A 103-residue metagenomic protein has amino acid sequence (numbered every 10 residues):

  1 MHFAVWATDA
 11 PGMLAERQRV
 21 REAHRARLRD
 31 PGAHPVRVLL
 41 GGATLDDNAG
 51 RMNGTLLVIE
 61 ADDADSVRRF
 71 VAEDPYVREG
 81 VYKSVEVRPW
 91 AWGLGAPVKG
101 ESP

Functional and structural regions predicted by a protein language model:
M1-P103: Conserved, structured core segments of small domains
